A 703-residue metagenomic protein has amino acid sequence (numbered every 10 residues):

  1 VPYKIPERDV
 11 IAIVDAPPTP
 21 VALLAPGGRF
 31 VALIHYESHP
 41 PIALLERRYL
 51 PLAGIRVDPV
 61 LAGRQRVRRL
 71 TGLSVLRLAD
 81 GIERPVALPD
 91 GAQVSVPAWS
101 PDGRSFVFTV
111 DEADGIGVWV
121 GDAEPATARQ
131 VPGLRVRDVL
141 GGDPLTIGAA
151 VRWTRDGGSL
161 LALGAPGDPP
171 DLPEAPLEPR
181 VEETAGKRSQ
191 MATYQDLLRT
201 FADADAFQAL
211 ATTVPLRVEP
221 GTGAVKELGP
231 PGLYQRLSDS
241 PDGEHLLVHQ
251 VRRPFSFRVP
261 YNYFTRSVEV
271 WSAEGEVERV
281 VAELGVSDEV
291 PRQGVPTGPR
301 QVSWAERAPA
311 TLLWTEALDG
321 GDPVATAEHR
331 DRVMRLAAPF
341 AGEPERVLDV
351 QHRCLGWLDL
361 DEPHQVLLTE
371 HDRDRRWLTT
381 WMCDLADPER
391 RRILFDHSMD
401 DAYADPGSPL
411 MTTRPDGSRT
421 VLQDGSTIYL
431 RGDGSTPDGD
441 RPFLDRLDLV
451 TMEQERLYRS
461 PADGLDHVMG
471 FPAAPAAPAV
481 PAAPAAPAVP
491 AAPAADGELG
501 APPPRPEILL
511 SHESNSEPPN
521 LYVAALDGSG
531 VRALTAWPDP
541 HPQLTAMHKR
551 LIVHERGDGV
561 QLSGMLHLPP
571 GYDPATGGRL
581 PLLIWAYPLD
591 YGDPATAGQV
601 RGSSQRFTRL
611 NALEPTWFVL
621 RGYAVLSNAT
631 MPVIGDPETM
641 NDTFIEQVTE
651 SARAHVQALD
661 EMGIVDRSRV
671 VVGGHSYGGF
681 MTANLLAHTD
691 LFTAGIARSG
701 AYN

Functional and structural regions predicted by a protein language model:
V1-G528, P540-A546, G598-Q599: Beta-propeller folds
E244, R252-R253, R307-P309, A327 (+3 more regions): Serine-hydrolase catalytic core recognition
